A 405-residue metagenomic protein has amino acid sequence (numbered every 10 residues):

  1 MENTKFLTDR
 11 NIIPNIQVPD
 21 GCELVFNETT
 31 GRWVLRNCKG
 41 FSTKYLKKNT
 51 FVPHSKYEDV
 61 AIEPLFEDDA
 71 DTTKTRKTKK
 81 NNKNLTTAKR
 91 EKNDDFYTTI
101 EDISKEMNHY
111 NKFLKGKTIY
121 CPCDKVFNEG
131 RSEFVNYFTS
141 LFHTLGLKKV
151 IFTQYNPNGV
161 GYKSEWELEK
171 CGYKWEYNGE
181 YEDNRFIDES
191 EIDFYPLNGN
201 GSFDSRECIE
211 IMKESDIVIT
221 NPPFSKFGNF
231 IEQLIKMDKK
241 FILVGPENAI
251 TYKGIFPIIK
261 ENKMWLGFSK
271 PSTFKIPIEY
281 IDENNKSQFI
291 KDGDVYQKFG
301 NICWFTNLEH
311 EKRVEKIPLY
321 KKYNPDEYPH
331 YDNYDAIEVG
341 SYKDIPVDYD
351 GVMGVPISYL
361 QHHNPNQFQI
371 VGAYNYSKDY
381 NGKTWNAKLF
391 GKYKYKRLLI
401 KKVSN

Functional and structural regions predicted by a protein language model:
E2-P14, P19, F26-G31, L35-F41 (+1 more regions): Class I S-adenosyl-L-methionine-dependent methyltransferase catalytic core
T43-K47: A short, exposed loop/beta-hairpin motif centered on an aromatic-Gly-Thr core
T50-F51: Structured surface patches comprising rigid loops and adjacent beta-strands/short helices at the edges of well-ordered
